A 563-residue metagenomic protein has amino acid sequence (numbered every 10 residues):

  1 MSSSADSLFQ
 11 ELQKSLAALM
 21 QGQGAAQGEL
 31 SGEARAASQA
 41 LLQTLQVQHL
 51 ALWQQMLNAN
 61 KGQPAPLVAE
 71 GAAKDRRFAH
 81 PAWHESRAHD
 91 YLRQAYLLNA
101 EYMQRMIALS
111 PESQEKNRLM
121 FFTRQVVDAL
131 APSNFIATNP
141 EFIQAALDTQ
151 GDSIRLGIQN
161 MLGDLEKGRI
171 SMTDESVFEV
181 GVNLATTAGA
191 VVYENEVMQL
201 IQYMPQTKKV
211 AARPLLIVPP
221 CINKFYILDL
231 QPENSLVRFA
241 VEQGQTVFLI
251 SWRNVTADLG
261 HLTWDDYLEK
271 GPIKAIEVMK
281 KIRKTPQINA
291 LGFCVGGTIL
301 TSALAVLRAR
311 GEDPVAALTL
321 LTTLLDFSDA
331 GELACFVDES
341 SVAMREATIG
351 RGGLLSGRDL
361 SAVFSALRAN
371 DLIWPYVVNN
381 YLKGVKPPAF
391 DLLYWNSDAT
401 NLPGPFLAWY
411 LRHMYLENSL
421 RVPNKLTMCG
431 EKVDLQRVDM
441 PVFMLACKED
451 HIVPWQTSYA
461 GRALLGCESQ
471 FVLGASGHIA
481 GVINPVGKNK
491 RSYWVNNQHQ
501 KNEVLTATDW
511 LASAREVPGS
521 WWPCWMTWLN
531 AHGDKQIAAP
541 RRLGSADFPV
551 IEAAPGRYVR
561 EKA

Functional and structural regions predicted by a protein language model:
M1-V197, V210-A211, F248, G461 (+5 more regions): Amphipathic, low-complexity, repeat-rich surface-exposed segments
I107, P111-Q144, E277, K281 (+5 more regions): Alpha/beta-hydrolase-fold enzymes
A211-C221: Short beta-strand element of the alpha/beta-hydrolase
D229-V247: Short amphipathic alpha-helix adjacent to the substrate-entry channel of hydrolases
L259-R283: Alpha/beta-hydrolase active-site loop
G292-L300: Gly/Ala-rich beta-loop-alpha elbow adjacent to hydrolase catalytic centers
M444-A446, D450: Short beta-strand/loop motif that positions the catalytic acidic residue of the alpha/beta-hydrolase fold
P454-L464, A475: Short alpha-helix in the alpha/beta-hydrolase fold that links the catalytic acid
